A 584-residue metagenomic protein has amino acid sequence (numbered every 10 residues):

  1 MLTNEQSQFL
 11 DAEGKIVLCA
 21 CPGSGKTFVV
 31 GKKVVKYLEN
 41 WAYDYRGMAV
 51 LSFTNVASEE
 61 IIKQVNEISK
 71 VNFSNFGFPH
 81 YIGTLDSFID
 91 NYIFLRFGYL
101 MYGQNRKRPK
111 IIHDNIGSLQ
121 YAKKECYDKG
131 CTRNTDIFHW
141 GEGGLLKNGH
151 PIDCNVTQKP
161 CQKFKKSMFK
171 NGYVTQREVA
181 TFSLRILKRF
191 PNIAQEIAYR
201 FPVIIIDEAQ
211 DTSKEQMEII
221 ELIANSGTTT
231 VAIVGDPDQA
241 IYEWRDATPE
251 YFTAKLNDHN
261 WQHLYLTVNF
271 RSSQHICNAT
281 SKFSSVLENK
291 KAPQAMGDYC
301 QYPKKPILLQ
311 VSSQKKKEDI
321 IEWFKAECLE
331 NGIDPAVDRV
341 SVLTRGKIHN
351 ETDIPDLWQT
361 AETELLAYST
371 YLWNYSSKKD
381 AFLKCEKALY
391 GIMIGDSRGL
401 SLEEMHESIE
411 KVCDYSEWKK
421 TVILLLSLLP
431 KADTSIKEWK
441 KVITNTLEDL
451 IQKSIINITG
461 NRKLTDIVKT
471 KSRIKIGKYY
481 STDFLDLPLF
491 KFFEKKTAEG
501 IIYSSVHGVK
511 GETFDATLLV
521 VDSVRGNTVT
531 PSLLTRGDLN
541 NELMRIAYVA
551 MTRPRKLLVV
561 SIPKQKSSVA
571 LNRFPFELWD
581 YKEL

Functional and structural regions predicted by a protein language model:
M1-L584: The feature marks helicase ATPase cores and/or their adjacent C-terminal helical subdomains in SF1/SF2/AAA+ helicases
